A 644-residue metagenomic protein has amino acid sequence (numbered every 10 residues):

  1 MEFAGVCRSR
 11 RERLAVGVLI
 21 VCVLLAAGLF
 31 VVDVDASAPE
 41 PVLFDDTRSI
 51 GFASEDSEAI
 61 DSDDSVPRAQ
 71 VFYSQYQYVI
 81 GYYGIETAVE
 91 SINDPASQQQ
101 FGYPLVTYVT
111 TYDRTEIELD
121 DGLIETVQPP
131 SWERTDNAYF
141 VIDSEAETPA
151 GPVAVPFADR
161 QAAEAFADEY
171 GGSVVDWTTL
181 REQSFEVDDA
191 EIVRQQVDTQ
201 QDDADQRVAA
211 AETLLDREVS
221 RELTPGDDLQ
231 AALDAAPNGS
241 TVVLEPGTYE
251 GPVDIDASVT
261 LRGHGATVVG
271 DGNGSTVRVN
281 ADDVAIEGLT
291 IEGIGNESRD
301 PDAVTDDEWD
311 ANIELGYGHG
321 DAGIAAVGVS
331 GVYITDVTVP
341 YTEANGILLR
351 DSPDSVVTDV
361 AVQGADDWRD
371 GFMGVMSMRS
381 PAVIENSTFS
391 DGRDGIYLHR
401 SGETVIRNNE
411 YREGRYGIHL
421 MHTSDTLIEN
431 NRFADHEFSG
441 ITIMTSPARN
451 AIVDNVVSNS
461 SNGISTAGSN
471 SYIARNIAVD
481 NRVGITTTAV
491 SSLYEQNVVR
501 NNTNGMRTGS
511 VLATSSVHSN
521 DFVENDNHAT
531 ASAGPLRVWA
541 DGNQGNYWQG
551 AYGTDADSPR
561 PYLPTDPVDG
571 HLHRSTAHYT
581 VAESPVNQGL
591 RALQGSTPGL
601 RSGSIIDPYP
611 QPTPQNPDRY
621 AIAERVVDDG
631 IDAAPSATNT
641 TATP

Functional and structural regions predicted by a protein language model:
M1-E40, A204-A211, A232, N546 (+3 more regions): Secretory targeting signatures
D216-V243: Acidic Gly/Asp/Thr-rich repetitive segments characteristic of extracellular carbohydrate-active and adhesion proteins
L233-P237, T241-V243, T248-R262, V268-G288 (+2 more regions): Extracellular beta-strand-rich solenoid/capping regions of secreted or surface-exposed proteins that bind or remodel
V242, V253, V259, A266 (+18 more regions): Solenoid scaffold repeats with emphasis on beta-solenoid/beta-helix
P252-I255, G274-N280, S298-D302, A322-G328 (+10 more regions): Glycine-rich beta-solenoid repeat tracts in large extracellular/virion proteins
E287, I291-I396, E403: Right-handed parallel beta-helix
V479, V483-G484, R500-P644: Functionally critical loop-and-helix segments that line ligand-binding/catalytic clefts of soluble enzyme domains
